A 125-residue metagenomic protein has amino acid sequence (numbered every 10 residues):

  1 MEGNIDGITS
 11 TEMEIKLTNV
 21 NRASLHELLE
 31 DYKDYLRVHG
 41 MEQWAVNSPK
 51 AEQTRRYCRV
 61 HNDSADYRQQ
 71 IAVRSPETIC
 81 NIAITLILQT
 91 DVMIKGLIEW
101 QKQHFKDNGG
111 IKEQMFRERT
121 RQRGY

Functional and structural regions predicted by a protein language model:
M1-Y125: Amphipathic alpha-helical assembly/interaction segments
